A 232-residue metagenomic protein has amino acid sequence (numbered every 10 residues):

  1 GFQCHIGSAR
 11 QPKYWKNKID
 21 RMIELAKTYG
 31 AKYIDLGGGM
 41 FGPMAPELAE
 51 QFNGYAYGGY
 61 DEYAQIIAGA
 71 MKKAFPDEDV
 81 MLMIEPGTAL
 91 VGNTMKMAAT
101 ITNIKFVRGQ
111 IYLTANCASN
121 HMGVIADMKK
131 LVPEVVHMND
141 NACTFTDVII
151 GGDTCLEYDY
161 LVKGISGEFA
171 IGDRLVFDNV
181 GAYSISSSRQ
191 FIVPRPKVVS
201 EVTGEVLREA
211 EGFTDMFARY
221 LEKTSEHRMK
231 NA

Functional and structural regions predicted by a protein language model:
G1-T100: Active-site loop/helix belt of alpha/beta enzymes
D77-A232: Charged (often Lys/Glu-rich) extended helix/loop segments that serve as interaction or gating elements
